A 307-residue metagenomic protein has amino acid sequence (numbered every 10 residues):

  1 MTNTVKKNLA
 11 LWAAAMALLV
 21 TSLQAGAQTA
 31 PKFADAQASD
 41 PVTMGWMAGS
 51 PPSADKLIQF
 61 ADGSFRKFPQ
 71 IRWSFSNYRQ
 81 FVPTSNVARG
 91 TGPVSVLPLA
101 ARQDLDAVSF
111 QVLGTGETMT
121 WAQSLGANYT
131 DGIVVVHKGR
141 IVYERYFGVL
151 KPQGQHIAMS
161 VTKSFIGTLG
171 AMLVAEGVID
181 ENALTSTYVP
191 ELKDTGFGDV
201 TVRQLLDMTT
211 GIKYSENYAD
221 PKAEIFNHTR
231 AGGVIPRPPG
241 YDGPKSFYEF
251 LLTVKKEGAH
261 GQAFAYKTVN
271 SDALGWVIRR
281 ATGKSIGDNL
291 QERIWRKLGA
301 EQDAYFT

Functional and structural regions predicted by a protein language model:
T2-A13: Bacterial N-terminal signal peptides that target proteins for export
W12-T21: Bacterial N-terminal signal peptides
A25-L150, I179, D207, G211 (+1 more regions): N-terminal leader/targeting segments and the immediately adjacent pre-domain N-terminus
G116, T130, H156, S160 (+7 more regions): Soluble non-cytosolic domains of exported or imported proteins
Y129, V135, L192-F247, L251: Extended ligand-binding groove/face enriched in aromatic
G139, I157-N182, L205, L274-I278: Active-site SXXK
E144-Y146, K151-Q153, N217-D220, A231-T307: Catalytic-site signature segments of enzymes, centered on catalytic residues
I157, A175-N217, T253, A281-T307: Active-site helix/loop module of the DD-peptidase/beta-lactamase fold, centered on the serine-lysine SxxK catalytic
